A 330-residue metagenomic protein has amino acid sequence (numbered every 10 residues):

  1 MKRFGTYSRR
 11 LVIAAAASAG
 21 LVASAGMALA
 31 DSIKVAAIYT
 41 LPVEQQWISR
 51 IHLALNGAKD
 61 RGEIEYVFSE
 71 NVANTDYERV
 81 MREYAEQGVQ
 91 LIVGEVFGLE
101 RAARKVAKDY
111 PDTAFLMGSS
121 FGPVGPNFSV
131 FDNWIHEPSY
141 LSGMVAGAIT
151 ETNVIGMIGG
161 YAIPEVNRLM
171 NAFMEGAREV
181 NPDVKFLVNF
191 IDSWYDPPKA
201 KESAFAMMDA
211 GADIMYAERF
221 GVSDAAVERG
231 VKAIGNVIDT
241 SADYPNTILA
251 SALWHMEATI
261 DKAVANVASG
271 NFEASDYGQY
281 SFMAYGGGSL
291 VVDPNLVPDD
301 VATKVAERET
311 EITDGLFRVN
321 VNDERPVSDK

Functional and structural regions predicted by a protein language model:
K2-A15: Bacterial N-terminal signal peptides that target proteins for export
S24-A30: Sec/Tat signal peptide C-region and signal peptidase I cleavage site
K34-R61, V67-Y77, F97, A162-R168: Extracytoplasmic "Venus flytrap"
A37, V89-V96, L116-G118, A210-F220 (+1 more regions): Periplasmic-binding protein-like
L55, L141-V184, V188, D276-V297: An alpha-beta-alpha
K108-N133, V237-T247: Flexible loop/hinge segments that line or gate small-molecule binding clefts
P123-V145, M157-A162, P245-A258: Short beta-strand elements at the ligand-binding edges of bilobed clamshell
S269-K330: Hinge/cleft segment of the Venus flytrap/periplasmic-binding protein
